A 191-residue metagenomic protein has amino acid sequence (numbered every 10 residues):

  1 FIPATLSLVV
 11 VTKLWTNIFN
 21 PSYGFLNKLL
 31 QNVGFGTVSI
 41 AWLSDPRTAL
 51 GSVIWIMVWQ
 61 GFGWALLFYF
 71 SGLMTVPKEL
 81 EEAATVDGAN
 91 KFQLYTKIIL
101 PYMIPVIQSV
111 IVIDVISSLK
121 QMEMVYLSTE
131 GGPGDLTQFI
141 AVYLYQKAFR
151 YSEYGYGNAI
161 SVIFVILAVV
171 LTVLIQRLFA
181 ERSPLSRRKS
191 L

Functional and structural regions predicted by a protein language model:
F1-L191: A structural signal for multi-pass alpha-helical bundles of membrane permease subunits that mediate small-molecule
